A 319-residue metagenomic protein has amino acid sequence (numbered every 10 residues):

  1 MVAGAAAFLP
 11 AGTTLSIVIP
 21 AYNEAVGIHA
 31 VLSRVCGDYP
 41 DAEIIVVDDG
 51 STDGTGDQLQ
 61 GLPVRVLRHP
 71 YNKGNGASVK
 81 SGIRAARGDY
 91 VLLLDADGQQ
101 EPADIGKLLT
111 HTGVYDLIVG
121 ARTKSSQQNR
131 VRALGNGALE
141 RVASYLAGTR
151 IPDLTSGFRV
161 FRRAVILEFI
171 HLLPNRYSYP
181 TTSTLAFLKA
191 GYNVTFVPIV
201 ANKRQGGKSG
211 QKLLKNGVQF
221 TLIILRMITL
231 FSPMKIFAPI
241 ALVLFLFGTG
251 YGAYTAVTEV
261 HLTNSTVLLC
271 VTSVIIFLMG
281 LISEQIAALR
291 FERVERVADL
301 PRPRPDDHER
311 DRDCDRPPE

Functional and structural regions predicted by a protein language model:
M1-P10, S178-E319: Hydrophobic helical membrane-anchoring modules
M1-R34: N-proximal low-complexity "stem/linker" segments adjacent to membrane-targeting elements
T14-S16, E43, T182: Cell-envelope/extracellular polymer assembly enzymes that use nucleotide-activated donors
I19, L32-C36, D41-S51, L67-H69: Short beta-strand/loop segment that forms part of the nucleotide-sugar
V26-A30, T52-G61: Acidic helix N-cap motif at the loop->helix transition within catalytic regions of sugar-transfer enzymes
D48-G56, Y71, G98: A conserved acidic beta->alpha catalytic loop
L67-A85, Y90, P102-Y177, T181 (+2 more regions): Acceptor/aglycone-binding surface of glycosyltransferases and processive sugar-polymer synthases
